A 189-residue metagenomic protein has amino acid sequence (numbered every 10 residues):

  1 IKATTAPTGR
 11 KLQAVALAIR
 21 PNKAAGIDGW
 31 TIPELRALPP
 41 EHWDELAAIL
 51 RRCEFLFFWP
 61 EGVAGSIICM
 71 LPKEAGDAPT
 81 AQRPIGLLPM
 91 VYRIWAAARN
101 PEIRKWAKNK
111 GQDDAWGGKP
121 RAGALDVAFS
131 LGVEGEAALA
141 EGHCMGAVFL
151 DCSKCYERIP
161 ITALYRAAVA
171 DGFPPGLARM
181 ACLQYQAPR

Functional and structural regions predicted by a protein language model:
I1-R189: Conserved pre-catalytic core of RNA-dependent polymerases
